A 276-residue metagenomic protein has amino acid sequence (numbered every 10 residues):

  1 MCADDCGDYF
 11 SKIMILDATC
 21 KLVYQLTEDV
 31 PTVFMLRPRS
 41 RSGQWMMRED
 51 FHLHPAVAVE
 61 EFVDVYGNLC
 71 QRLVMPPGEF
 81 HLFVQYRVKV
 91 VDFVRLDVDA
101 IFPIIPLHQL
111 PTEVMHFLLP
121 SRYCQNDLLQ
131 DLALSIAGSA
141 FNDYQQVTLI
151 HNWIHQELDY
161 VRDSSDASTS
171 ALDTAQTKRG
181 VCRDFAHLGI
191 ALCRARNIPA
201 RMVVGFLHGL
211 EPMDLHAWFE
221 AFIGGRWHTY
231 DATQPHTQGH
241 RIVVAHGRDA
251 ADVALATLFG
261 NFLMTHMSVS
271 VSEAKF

Functional and structural regions predicted by a protein language model:
D8-R95, A100-I101: Intrinsically disordered, low-complexity N-terminal segments that are enriched in acidic
L53-P55, M75-P77, Y160-R162, T177 (+3 more regions): Generic structural "secondary-structure junction" signal
V57, N68, I105, S170 (+2 more regions): Residue-level signal for pocket-adjacent positions within structured domains
E60, Q125, D173-A175, T229 (+1 more regions): Short alpha-helical linear motifs
L82, V88-D92, Q109-G180, L188-I190 (+2 more regions): Secondary-structure boundary elements
V98-P111: Short, His- and charge-rich active-site/binding loops that engage polyanionic ligands
N152, D184-N261, S268: Hydrophobic/aromatic-rich core segments of domains that either
